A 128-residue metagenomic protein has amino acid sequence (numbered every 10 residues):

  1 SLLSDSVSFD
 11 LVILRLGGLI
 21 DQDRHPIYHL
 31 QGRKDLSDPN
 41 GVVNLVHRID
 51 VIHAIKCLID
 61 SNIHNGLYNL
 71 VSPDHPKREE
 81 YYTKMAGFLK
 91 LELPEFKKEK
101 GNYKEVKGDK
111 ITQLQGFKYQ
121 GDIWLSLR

Functional and structural regions predicted by a protein language model:
S1, G41-L45, H75: Short-chain dehydrogenase/reductase
S1-Q22: Conserved beta-loop-beta element that borders a ligand/cofactor-binding pocket
V12-L16, H25-I27, D35-C57: Substrate-positioning beta->alpha
Q22-Y28, E79: Short beta-loop-alpha junction of Rossmann-like oxidoreductase domains
H29-S37, F88-E92: Short glycine/proline- and charge-enriched loop/turn segments that cap or connect secondary-structure elements
R48, R78, G116-Q120: Amphipathic alpha-helical segment in the mid-to-C-terminal domain of diverse UDP/GDP-sugar glycosyltransferases
I52-G108: Mid/C-terminal beta-alpha module of Rossmann-like enzyme folds, strongest in SDR-family dehydrogenases/epimerases
I123-R128: Amphipathic terminal alpha-helices
